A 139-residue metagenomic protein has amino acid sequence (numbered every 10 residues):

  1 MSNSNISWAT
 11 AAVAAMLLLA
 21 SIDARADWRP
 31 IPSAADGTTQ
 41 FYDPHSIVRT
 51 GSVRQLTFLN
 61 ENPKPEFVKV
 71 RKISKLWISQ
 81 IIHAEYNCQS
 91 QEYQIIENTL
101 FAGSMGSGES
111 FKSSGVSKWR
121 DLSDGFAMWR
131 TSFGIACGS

Functional and structural regions predicted by a protein language model:
M1-A11: Bacterial N-terminal signal peptides that target proteins for export
T10-A20: Bacterial N-terminal signal peptides
I22-I81, E85-S139: N-terminal secretory-pathway/extracellular module detecting exported/lumenal segments and adjacent signal-anchor/first
